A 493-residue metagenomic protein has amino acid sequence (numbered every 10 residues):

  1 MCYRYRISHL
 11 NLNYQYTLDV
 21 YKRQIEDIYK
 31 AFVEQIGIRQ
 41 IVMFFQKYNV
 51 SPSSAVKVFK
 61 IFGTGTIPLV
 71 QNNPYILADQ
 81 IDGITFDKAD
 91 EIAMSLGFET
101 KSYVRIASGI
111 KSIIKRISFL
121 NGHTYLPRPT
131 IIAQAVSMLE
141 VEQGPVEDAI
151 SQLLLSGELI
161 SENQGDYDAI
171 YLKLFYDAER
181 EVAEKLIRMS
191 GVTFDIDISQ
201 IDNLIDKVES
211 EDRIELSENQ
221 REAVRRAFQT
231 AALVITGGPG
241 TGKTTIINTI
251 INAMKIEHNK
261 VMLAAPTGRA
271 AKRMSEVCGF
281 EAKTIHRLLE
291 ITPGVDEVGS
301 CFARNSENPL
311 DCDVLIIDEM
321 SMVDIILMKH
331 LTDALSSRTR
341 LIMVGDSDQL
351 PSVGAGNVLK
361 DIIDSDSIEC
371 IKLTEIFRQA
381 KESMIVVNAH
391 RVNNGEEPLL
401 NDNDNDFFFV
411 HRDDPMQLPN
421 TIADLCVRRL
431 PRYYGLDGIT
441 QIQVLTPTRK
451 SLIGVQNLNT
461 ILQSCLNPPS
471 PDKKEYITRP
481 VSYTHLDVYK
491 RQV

Functional and structural regions predicted by a protein language model:
M1, Q15-I28, F45-F59, I76-A93: Helix-hairpin-helix
M1-Y5, Y16-Q24, G242, T484-Q492: Conserved small/polar residues in nucleotide/adenosyl-binding loops
R105-T124: Positively charged, polyanion-binding regions of nucleic-acid-associated proteins
G122-A135: Short acidic, hydrophobic short linear motifs in intrinsically disordered regions
V141-D197: Interdomain "pre-motor" coupling segment immediately N-terminal to P-loop NTPase/helicase cores
K207-S217: Dynamic helix-loop-helix/coil hinge segments at AAA+ ATPase domain boundaries and subdomain interfaces
R221-V224, Q229-N403: ASCE P-loop NTPase helicase motor core
S347-S482: Conserved helicase motor core of P-loop NTPases
